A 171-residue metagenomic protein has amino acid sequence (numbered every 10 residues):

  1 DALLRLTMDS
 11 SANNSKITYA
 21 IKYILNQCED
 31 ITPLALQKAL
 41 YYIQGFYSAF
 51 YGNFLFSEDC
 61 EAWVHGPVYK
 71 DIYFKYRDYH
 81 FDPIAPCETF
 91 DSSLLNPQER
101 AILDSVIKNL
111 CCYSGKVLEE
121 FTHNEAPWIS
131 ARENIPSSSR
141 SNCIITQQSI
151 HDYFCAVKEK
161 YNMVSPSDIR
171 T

Functional and structural regions predicted by a protein language model:
D1-T171: Domain-edge interaction signal
